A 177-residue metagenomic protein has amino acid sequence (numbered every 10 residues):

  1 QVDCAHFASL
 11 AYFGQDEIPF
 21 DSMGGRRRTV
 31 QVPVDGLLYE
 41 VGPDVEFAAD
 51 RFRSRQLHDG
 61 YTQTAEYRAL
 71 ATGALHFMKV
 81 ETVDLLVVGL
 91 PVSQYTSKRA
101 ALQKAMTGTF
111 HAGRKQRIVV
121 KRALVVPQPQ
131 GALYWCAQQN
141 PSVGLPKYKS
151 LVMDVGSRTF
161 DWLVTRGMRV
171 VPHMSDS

Functional and structural regions predicted by a protein language model:
Q1-L151, M168-S177: Nucleotide/phosphate-binding catalytic cleft detector across ATP-hydrolyzing and phosphate-transferring enzymes
Q1-V2, F160-V164: Short beta-strand scaffold segments in enzyme catalytic cores
G131, S157-R158: Short, glycine/acidic-enriched loop or turn micro-motifs at the edges of active sites
D154: Conserved catalytic-loop position in the HRD/HxD motif
